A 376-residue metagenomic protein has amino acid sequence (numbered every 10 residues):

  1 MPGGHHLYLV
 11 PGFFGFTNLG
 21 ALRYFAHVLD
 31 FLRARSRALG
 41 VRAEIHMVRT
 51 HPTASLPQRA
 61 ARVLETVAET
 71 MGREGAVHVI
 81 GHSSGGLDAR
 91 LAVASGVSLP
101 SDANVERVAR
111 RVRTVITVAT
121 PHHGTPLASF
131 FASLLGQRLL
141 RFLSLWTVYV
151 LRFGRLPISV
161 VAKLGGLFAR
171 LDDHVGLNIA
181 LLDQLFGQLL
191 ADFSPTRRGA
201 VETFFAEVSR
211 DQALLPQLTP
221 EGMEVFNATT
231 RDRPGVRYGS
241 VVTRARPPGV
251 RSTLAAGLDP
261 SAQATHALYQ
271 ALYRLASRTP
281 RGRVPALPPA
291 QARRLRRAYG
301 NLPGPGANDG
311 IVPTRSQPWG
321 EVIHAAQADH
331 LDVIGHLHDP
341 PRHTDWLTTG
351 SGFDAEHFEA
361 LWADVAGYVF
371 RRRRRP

Functional and structural regions predicted by a protein language model:
M1-P376: Lipid deacylating catalytic domains
